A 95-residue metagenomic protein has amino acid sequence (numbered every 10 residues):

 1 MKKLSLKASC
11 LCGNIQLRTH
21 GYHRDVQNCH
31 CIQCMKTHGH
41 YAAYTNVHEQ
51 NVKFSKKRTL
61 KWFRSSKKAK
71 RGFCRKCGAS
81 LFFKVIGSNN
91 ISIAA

Functional and structural regions predicted by a protein language model:
M1-A95: A short Gly-Trp-Pro
